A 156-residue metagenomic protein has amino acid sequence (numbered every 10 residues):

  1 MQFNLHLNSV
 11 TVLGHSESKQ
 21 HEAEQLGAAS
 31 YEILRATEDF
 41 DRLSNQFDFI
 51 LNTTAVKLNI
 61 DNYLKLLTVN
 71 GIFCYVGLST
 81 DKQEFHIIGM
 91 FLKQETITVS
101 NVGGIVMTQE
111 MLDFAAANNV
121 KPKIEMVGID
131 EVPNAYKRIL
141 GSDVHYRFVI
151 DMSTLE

Functional and structural regions predicted by a protein language model:
Q2-N62: Adenosine-nucleotide cofactor-binding segment
H15, L78, V102: Cofactor-binding loop segments of dinucleotide-utilizing enzymes, especially the Rossmann-like FAD- and NAD(P)+-binding
E17, I105-E156: C-terminal hydrophobic helical "lid"/dimerization subdomain of Rossmann-like NAD(P)H-dependent oxidoreductases
V56-K57, L78-T80, L155: Short glycine-rich anion-binding loops that position phosphate/pyrophosphate groups of nucleotides and phosphorylated
L67-V69: Helix-to-beta-strand junctions that scaffold the AdoMet/dcAdoMet cofactor pocket in Class I SAM-dependent enzymes
G71-I72, T96: Short glycine-centered segments of the SAM/dcSAM-binding site in methyltransferase folds
G77-Q94, I105-D113: Rossmann-fold NAD(P)-binding glycine/threonine-rich loop
